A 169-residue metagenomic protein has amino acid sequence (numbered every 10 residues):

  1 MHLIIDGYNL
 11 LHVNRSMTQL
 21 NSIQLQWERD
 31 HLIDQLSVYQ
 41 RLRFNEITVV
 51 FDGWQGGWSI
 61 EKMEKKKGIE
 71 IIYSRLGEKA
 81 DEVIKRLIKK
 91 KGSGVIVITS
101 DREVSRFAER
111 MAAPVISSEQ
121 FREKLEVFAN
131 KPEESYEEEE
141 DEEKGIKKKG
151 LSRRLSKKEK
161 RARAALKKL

Functional and structural regions predicted by a protein language model:
H2-L3, N9-L169: Nuclease catalytic cores that cleave nucleic-acid phosphodiester bonds, predominantly acidic two-metal-ion
